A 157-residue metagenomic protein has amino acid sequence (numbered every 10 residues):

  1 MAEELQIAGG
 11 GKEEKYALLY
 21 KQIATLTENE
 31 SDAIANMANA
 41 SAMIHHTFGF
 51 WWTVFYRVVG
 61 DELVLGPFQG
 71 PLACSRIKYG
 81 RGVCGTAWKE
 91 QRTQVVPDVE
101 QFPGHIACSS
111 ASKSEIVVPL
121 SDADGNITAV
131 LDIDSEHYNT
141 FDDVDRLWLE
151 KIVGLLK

Functional and structural regions predicted by a protein language model:
M1-F68, L72, K151, L156: Intrinsically disordered, low-complexity terminal regulatory regions
A24, D134-K157: Juxtadomain coupling helices with adjacent low-complexity linkers
T47, A107-S112: Short loop/turn motifs at secondary-structure junctions and domain boundaries
W52, V117, V130: Short hydrophobic/aromatic beta-strand element in the GNAT-like acyltransferase core that lines or flanks the acyl-donor
V58-C108: Regulatory sensory and allosteric helical modules in signal-transduction proteins and certain transcription factors
S114-D122: A short, aliphatic-rich beta-strand micro-motif
S121-S135: Sensory-domain boundary capping and coupling elements
